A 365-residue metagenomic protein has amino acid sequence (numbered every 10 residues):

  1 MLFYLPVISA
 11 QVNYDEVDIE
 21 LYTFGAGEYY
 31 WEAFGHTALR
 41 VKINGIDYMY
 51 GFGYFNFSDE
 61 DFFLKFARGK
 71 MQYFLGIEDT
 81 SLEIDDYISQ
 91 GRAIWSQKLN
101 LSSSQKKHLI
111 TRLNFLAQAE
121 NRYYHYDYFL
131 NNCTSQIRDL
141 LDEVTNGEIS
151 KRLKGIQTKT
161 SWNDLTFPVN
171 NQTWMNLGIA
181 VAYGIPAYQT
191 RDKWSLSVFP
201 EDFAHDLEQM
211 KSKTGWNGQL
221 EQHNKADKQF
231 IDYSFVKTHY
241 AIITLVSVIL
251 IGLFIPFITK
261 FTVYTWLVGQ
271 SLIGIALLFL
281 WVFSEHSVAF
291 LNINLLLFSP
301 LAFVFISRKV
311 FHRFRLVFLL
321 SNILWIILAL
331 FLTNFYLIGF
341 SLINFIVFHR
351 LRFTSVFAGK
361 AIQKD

Functional and structural regions predicted by a protein language model:
Y4-L5: N-terminal signal peptide c-region/cleavage motif recognized by signal peptidases
S9-V12: Boundary at the C-terminal end of the N-terminal hydrophobic targeting segment
D15-G91: Glycine-rich catalytic cores of cysteine/serine-nucleophile enzymes that process amide/ester linkages in cell-envelope
L21, V41, Y50, Q97-L101 (+7 more regions): Generic structural hydrophobic/aromatic packing signal, biased to beta-strands
N56-N131, S135-T145: A cross-kingdom signal targeting lumenal/periplasmic-facing segments of multi-pass membrane and secretory-pathway
F115-A302, I306, F311-F314, N322-A329 (+1 more regions): Activation targets extended, charge/polar-rich intrinsically disordered C-terminal tails
